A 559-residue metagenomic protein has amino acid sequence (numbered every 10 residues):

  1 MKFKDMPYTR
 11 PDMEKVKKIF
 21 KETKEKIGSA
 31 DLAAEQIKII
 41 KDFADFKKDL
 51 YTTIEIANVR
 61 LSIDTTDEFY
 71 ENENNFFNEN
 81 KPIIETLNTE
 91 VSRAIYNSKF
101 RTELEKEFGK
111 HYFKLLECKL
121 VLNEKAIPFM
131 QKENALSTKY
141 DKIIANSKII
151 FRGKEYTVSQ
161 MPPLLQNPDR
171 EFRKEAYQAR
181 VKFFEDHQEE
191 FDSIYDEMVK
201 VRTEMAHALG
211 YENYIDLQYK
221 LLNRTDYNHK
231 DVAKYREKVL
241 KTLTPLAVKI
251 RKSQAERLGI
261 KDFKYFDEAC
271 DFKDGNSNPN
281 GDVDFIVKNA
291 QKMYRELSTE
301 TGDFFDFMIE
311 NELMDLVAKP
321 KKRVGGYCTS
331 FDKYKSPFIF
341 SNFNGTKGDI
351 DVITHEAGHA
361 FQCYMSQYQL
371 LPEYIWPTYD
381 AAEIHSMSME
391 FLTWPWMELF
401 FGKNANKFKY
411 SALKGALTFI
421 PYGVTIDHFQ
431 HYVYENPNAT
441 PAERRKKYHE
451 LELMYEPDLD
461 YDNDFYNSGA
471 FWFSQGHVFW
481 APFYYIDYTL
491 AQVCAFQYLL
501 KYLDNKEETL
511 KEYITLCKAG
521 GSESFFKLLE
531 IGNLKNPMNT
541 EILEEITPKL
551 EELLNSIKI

Functional and structural regions predicted by a protein language model:
M1-N276, N289: A well-structured
V121-L122, R180-H187, Y227-A233, A269-P279 (+5 more regions): Glycine- and acidic
Y195-A206, Y211-E212, I250-R251, G358-Y368 (+1 more regions): Long, well-ordered alpha-helical segments
H229-K230, S253, R257, L297-E300 (+5 more regions): Inter-helical turn/loop segments and adjacent helix faces that build the functional surface of alpha-helical bundle
K241-T242, S366, P377-A405, A412-K414 (+2 more regions): Post-HExxH zinc-binding segment in Zn-dependent metallohydrolases
D274-Y334, T346-K347: Auxiliary, metal-adjacent structural segments of Zn-dependent hydrolase domains
V317, I353, F361, S388 (+5 more regions): C-terminal, non-catalytic "cap/extension" segments appended to globular domains
S341-S366, E383-S386, F391, F429 (+1 more regions): Active-site recognition of the HExxH zinc-binding catalytic motif
